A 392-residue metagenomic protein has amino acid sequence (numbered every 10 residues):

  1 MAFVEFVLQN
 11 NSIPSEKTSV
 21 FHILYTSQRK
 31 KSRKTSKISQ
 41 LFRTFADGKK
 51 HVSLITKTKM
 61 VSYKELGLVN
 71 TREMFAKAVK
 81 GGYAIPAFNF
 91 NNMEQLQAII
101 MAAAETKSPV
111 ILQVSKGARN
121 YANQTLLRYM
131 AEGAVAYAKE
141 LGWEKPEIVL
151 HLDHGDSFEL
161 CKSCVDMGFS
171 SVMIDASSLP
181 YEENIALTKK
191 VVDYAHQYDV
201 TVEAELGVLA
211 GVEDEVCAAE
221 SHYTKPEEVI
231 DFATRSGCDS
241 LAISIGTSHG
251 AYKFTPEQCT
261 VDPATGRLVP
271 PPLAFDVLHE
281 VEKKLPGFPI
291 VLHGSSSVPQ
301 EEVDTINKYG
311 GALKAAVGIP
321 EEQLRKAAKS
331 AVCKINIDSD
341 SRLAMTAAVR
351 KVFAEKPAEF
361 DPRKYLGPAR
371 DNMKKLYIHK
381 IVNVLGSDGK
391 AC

Functional and structural regions predicted by a protein language model:
M1-V4: Methionine residue identity
F6, R29, L41, H51: Cationic, low-complexity basic patches in intrinsically disordered or flexible, solvent-exposed regions
V7-Q9, I13: Short, intrinsically disordered low-complexity segments enriched in Ser/Thr with adjacent Pro
T58-I85: N-terminal amphipathic alpha-helix/helix-capping segment at the start of soluble metabolic enzymes
T71-M74, M93-Q113, G117, L127-A138 (+5 more regions): Alpha/beta enzyme core
I85-N89, L150-H151, M173, I290-L292 (+2 more regions): Short catalytic-loop micro-motif centered on adjacent basic/acidic residues
K283-S339: Glycine/small-residue-rich hydrophobic helix-like segments
K308, I319-C392: C-terminal alpha-helical cap/extension of soluble enzyme domains
